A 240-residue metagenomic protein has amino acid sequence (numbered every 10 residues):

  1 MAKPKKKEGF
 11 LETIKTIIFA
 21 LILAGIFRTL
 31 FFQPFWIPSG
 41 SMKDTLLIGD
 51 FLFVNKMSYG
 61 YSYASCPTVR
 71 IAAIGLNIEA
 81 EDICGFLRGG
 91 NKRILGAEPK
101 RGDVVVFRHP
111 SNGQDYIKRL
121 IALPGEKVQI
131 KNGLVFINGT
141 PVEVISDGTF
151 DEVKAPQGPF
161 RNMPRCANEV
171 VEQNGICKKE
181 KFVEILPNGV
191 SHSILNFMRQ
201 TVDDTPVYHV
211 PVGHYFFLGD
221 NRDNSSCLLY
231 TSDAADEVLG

Functional and structural regions predicted by a protein language model:
A2-L11, F31, F35, D44-S232: Soluble "head" domains of membrane/secretory-pathway proteins
T16-L30: Hydrophobic membrane-insertion alpha-helices, especially the h-region of bacterial N-terminal signal peptides
Y230-G240: Single conserved hydrophobic/aromatic residue that forms the stacking wall/gate of nucleotide- or nucleobase-binding
